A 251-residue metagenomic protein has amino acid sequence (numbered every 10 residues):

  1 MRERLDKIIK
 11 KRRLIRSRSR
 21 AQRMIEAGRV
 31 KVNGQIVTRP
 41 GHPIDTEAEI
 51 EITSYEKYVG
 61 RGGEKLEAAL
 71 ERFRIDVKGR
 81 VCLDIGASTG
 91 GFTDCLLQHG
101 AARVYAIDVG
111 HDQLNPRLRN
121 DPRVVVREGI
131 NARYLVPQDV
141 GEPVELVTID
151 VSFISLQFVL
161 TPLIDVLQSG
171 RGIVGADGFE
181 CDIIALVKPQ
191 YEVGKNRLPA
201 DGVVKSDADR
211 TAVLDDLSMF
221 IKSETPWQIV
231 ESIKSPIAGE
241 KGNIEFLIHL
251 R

Functional and structural regions predicted by a protein language model:
M1-A48: A basic, amphipathic helix-loop patch mediating RNA/tRNA/ribosome contacts
K78-S88: Conserved class I S-adenosyl-L-methionine
G90-G91, D112: Glycine-rich SAM-binding Motif I of class I
C95-R103: Conserved S-adenosyl-L-methionine
Y105-F158: S-adenosyl-L-methionine
Q157-D182: A short glycine-rich, Lys/Arg-flanked "PGG" loop and its adjoining helix->strand segment in the class I
P189-S206: Short, glycine-/aromatic-enriched active-site segment of Class I SAM-dependent methyltransferases
I237-R251: Core SAM-dependent methyltransferase catalytic element
